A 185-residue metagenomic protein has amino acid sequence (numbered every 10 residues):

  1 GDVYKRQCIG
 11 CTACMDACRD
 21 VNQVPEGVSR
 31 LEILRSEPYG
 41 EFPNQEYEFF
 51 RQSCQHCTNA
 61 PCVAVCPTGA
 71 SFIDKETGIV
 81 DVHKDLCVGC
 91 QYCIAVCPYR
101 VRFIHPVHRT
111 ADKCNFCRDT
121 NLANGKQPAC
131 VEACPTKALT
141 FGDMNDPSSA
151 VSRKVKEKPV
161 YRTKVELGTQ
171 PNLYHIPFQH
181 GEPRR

Functional and structural regions predicted by a protein language model:
G1-Y4: Short, small-residue-biased leader/transition segments that mark boundaries at the very start of proteins
I9, D74, H83, H105-P106: Acidic/polar residues at beta-strand termini and the immediately following turn/coil
T12-L34: Carboxylate/His-rich catalytic cores and anion/metal-binding grooves
S29-L31, R35-H56, V63, K84-L86 (+1 more regions): Flanking helices and flexible, charged tails adjoining ferredoxin-like Fe-S electron-transfer domains in multi-subunit
Q52, A60, G69-E76, N115: Extracytoplasmic redox metalloprotein regions
I73-D81, P98-R100: Mid-length scaffold segments of soluble, non-membrane domains
